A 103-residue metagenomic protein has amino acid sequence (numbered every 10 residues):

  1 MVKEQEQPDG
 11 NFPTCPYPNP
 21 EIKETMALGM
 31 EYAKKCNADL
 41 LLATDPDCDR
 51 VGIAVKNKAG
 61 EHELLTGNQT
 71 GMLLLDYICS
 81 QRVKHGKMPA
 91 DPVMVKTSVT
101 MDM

Functional and structural regions predicted by a protein language model:
M1-M103: Phosphate-binding chemistry for phosphorylated carbohydrates and sugar-nucleotides
